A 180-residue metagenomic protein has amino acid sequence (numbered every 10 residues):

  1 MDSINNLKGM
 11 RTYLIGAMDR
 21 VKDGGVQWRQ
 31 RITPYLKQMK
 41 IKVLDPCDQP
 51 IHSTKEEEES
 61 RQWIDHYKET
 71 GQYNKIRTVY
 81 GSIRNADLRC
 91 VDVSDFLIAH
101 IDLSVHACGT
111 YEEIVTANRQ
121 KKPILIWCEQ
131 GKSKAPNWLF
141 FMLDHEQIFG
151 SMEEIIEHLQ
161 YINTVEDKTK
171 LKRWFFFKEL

Functional and structural regions predicted by a protein language model:
M1-L180: Conserved catalytic or regulatory cores that recognize and/or transform ribose-phosphate-containing ligands
